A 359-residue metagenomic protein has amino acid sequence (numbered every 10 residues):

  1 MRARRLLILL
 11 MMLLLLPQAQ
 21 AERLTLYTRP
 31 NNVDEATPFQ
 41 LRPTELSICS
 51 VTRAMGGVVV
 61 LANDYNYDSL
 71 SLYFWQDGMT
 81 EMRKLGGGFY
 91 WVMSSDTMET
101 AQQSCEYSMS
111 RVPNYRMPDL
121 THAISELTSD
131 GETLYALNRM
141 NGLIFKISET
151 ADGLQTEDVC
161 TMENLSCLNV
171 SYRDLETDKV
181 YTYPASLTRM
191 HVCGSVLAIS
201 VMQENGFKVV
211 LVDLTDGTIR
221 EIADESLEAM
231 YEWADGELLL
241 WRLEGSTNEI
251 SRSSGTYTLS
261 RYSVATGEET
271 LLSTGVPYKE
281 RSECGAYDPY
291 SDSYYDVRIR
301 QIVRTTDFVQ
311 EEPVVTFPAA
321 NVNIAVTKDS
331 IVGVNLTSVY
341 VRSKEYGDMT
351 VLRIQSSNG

Functional and structural regions predicted by a protein language model:
M11-L16: Hydrophobic core
A21-Y65, L72-F74, G78-T80: An edge-strand/N-cap motif at the start of beta-rich repeat modules
Y27-L41, L85-P118, D158-Y181, S273-K279 (+1 more regions): Surface-exposed loop and turn segments in beta-propeller and other repeat-based domains that flank or scaffold
E45-A54, Y90-T97, T121-T128, C167-S171 (+5 more regions): Repeated scaffold domains used in trafficking and secretory/extracellular systems, primarily beta-propellers
C49-D64, Y90, M98-Q103, S125-T128 (+7 more regions): Short beta-strand elements that form the blades of beta-propeller/WD-repeat-like and other beta-sheet-rich scaffold
N66-Y73, N141-I147, N205-V210, T247-S260 (+2 more regions): Structural motif
W75-M79, S148-D152, D213-G217, S263-G267 (+2 more regions): Short loop/turn segments that connect beta-strands within beta-propeller blades
G333-G359: Blade-level signature of beta-propeller repeat domains, shared across WD40, Kelch, NHL, RCC1 and BNR/Asp-box propellers
